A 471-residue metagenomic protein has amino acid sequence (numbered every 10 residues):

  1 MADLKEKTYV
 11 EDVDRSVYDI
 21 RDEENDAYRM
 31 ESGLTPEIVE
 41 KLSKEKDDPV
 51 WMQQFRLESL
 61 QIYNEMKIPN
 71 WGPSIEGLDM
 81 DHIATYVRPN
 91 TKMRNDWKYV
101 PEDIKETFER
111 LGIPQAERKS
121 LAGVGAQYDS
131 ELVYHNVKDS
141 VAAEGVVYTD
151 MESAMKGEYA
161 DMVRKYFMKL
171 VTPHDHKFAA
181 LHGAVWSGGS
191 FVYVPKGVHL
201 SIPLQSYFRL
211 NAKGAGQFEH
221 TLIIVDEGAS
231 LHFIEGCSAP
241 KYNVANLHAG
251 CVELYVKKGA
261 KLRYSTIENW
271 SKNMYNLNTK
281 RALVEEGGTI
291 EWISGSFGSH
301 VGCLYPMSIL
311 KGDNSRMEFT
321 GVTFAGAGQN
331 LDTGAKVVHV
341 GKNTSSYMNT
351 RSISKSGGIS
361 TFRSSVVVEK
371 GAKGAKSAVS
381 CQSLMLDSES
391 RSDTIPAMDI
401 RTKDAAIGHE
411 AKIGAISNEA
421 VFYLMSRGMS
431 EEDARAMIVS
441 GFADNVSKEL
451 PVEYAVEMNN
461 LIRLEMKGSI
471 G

Functional and structural regions predicted by a protein language model:
A2-Y9, V13, Y28-D175, A179-A180 (+1 more regions): N-terminal amphipathic, basic helical "cap/leader" segment at the start of enzyme domains
V17-Y18, K342: Extended intrinsically disordered or low-complexity segments
I20-E23, K46: Non-catalytic terminal regions with compositionally biased, polar/charged low complexity
R21, P36-E40, D399-I400: Short acidic (Asp/Glu) and glycine-rich catalytic loops that position anionic groups and cofactors
Y134-N136, S140-M429, A443-G471: Conserved beta-strand/loop scaffold segments within soluble protein domains that form the structured core and edges
